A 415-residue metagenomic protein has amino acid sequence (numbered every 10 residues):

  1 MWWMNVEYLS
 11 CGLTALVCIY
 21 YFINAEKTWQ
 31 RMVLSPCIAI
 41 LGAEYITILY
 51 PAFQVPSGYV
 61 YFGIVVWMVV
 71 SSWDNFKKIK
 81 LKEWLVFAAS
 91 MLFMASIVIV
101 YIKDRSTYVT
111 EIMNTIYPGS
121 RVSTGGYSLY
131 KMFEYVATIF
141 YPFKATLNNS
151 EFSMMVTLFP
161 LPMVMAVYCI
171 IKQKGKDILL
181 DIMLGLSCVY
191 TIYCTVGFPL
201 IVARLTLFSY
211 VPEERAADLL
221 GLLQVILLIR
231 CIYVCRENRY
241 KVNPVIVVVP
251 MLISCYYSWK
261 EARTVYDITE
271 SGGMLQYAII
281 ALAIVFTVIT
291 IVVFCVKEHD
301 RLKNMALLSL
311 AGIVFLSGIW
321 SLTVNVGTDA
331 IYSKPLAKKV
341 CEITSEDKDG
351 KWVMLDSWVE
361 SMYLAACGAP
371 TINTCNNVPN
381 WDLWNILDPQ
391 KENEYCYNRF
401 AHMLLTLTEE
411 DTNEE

Functional and structural regions predicted by a protein language model:
M1-E7, K176, C188-P244, Y256-A281: Membrane-helix boundary/interfacial segments in multi-pass membrane proteins
A15-V33, S71: Membrane-interface transmembrane helices that cradle and orient dolichyl/undecaprenyl
A25-A43, K80-L81, Y240-V249: Short hydrophobic alpha-helices at membrane interfaces in multi-pass membrane enzymes
Y59-S90, I170-K172: Perimembrane helix-loop-helix junctions
I79-V100, D181-V189: Hydrophobic alpha-helical membrane-interfacial segments at the cytosolic entry of transmembrane helices
F87-S96, E298-N325: Internal/C-terminal transmembrane anchor helices
Y101-L179, Y190, E214: Periplasmic/ER-lumenal interhelical loops and adjacent helix-loop junctions in multi-pass membrane proteins
I319-E415: Soluble catalytic regions of membrane-associated enzymes that act on cell-envelope and secretory-pathway components
